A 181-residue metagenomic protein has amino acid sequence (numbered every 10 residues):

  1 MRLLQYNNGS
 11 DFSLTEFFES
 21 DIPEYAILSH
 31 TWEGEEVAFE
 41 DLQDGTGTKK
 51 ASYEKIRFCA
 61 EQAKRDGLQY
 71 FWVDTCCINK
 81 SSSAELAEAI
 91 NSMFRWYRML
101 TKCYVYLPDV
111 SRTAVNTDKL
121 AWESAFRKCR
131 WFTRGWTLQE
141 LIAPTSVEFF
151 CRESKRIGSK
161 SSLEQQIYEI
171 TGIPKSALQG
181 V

Functional and structural regions predicted by a protein language model:
M1-E16, D21-V181: Intrinsically disordered, low-complexity acidic segments that are enriched in bulky aromatics
